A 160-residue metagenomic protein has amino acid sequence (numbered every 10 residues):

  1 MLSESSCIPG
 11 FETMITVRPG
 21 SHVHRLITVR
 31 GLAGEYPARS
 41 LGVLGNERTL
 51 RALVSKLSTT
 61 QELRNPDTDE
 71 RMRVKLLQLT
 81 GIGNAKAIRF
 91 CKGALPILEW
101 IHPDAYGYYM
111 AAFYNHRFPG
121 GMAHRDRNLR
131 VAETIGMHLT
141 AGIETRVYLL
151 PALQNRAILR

Functional and structural regions predicted by a protein language model:
M1-F118: Nuclease-adjacent, charged terminal/linker segments that flank catalytic cores
G107-R160: Exposed, interaction-prone assembly regions rather than primary DNA-binding/catalytic cores
